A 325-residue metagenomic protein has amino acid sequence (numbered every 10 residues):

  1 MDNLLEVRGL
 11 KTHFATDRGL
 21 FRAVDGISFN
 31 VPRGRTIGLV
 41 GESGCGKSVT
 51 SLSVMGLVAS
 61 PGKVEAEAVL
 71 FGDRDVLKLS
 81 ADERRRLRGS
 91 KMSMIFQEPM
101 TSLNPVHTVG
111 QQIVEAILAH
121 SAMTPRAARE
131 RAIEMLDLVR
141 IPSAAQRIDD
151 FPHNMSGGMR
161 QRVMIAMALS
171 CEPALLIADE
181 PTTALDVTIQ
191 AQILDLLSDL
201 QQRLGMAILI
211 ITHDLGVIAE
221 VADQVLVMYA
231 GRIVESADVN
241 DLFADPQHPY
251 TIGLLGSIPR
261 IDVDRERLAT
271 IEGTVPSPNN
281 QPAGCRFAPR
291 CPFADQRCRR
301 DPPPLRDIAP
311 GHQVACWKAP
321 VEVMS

Functional and structural regions predicted by a protein language model:
M1-L4, H13-G26, L57-K63, S80-E83 (+3 more regions): A short, flexible loop at the N-terminus of ABC-type nucleotide-binding domains that lies
N3, P142-Q146, S236-S325: Short catalytic/signature loops enriched in Gly
E42, G56, I177-P181, L185-E266: P-loop NTP-binding/switch modules centered on Walker-like glycine-rich loops
K63, V76-S93, Q111, A119 (+3 more regions): ABC ATPase NBD coupling module
G72-D75, A127-Q146, L255-G256: Conserved ABC ATPase "signature" region
D150-M155, M159: Conserved ABC ATPase signature
S170-A174: A short, proline-enriched helix->beta-strand linker immediately N-terminal to the Walker B motif in ABC-type P-loop
